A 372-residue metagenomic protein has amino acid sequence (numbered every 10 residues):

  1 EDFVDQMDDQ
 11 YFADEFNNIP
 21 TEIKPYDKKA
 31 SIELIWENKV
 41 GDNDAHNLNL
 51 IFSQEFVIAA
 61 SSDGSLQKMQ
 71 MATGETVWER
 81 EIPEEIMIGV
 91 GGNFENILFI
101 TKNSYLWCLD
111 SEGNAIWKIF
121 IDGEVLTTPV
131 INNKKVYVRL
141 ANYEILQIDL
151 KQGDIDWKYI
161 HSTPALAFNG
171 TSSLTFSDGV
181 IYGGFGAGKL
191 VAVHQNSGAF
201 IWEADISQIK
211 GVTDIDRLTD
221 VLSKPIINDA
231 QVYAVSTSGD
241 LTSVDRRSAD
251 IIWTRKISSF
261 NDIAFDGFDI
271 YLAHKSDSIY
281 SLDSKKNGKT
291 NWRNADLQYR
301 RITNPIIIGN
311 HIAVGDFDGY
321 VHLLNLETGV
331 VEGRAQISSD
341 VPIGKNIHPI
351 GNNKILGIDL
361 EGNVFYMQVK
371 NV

Functional and structural regions predicted by a protein language model:
F3-D8, D14, N18, D27-I51 (+8 more regions): Extracytoplasmic beta-rich repeat domains
S61-A72: Beta-propeller domains
S61-S62, T101-K102, L140-A141, F185-G186 (+5 more regions): Structural signature of WD-repeat beta-propellers
Q67, W107, L146, V191 (+4 more regions): WD40 beta-propeller blade core
Q70-T73, D110-N114, D149-G153, H194-G198 (+4 more regions): Short loop/turn segments that connect beta-strands within beta-propeller blades
L272-Y280, K289-L323: Loop/turn-rich, solvent-exposed surfaces of beta-rich toroidal or solenoidal domains
D316-G362, Q368-V372: C-terminal closing repeat unit and adjoining cap/tail of repeat-based domains
